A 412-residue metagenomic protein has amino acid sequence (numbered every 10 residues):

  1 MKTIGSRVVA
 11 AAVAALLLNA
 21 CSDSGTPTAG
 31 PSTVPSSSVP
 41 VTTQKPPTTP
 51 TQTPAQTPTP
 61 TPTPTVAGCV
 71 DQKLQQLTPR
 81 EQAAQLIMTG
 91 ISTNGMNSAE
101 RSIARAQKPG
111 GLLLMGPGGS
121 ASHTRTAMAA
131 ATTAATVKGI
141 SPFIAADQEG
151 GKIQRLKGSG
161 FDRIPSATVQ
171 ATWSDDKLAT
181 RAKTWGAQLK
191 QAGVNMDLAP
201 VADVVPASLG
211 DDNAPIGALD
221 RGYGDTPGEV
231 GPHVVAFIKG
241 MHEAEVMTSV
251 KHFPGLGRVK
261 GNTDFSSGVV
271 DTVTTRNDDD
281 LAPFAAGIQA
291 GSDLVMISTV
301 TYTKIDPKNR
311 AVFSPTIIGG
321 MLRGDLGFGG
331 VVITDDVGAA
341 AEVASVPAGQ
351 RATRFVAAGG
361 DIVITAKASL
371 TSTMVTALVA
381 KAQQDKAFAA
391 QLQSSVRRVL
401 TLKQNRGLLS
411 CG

Functional and structural regions predicted by a protein language model:
M1-N19: Sec-dependent bacterial lipoprotein signal peptides
N19-Q75, L409-G412: N-terminal low-complexity, Pro/Thr-rich disordered segments that flank secretion/membrane-targeting signals
V66-T126, Q154: DNA-contacting surface of Y-family translesion DNA polymerases
A84-I91, G110-L114, P142-Q148, M196-P200 (+5 more regions): Hydrophobic faces of well-ordered beta-strands that scaffold small-molecule active sites in alpha/beta enzyme cores
N94-A106, K177-Q188, D278-F284, P347-R354: Short, acidic/polar
H123-T132, T136, G228-A387: Second-shell residues forming the walls of enzyme active-site clefts
T132-F161, R181-S208, V230-P254: Glycine-rich, aromatic-flanked loop segments that form ligand/cofactor-binding clefts across common enzyme folds
K386-C411: Mid-to-C-terminal alpha-helical segments outside catalytic/metal-binding sites
